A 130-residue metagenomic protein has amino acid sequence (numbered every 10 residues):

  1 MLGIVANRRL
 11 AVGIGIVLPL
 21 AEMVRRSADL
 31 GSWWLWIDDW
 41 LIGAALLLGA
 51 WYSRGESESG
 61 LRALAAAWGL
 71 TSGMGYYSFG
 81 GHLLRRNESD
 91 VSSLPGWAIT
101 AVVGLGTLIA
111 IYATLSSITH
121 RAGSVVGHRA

Functional and structural regions predicted by a protein language model:
M1-A130: Topology signature of small-to-medium multi-pass alpha-helical membrane proteins
